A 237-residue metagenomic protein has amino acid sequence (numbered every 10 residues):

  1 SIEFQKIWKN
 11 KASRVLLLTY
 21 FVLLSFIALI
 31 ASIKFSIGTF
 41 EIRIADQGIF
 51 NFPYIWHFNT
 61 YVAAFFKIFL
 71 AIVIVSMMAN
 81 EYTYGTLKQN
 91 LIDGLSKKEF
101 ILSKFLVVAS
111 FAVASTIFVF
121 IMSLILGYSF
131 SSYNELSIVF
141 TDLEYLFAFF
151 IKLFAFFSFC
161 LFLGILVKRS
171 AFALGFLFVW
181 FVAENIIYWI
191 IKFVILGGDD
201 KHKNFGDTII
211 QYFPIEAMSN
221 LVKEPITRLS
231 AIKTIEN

Functional and structural regions predicted by a protein language model:
S1-F21: Aromatic- and glycine-rich beta-strand/loop motifs that create alpha-glucan
K6-N10, Y61, Y84, F149: Membrane-interface junctions
K9, D93, I165-K168: Membrane-helix boundary and inter-helical linker elements of multi-pass secondary transporters
K11-R14, K98, A171: Residues that define the loop-to-transmembrane-helix transition and helix capping in multi-pass membrane transporters
L17, K88, I101, L174-G175: Hydrophobic/aromatic positions within or immediately flanking transmembrane alpha-helices of multi-pass small-molecule
T19-M77, L102-K168, F172, N185 (+3 more regions): Secretory targeting signals
S76-S110: Helix-loop-helix units of permease transmembrane domains in multi-pass membrane transporters, especially ABC
W180-F181: Faces of alpha-helical transmembrane segments in polytopic inner-membrane proteins
